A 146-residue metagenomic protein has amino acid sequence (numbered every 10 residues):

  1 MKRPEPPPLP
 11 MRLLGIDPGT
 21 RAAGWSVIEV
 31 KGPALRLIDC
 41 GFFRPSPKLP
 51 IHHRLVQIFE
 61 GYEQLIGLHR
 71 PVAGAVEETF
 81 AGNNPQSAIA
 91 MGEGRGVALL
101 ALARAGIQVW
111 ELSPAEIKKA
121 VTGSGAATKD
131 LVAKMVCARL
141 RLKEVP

Functional and structural regions predicted by a protein language model:
M1-P146: Phosphate- and other anionic-substrate recognition elements at nucleic-acid/protein interfaces
